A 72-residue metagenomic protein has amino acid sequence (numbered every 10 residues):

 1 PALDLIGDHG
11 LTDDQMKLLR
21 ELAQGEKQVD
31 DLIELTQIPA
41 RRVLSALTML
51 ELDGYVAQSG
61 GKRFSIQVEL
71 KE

Functional and structural regions predicted by a protein language model:
P1-E72: Glycine-biased, small-residue-rich flexible motifs in mid-sequence functional cores and linkers
